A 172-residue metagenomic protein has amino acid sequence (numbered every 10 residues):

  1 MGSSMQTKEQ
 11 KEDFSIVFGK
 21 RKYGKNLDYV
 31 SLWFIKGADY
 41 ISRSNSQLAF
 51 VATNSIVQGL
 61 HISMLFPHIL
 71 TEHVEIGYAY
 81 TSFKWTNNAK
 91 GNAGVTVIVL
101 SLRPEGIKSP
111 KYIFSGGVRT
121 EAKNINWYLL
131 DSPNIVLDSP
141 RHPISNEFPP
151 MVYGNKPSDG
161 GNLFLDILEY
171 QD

Functional and structural regions predicted by a protein language model:
M1-D172: Signature of N6-adenine DNA methyltransferases within the class I
